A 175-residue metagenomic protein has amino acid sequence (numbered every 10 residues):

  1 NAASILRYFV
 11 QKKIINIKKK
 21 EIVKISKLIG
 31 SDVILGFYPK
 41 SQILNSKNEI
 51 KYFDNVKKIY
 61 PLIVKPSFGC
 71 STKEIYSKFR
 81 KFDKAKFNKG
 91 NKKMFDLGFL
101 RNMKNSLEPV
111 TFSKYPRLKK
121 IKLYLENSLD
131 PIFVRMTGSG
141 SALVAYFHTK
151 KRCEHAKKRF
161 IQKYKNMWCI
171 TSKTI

Functional and structural regions predicted by a protein language model:
N1-K19, L35: DPxDG-like acidic metal-binding loop motif
A3-R7, V23, Y76, K122: Predominant activation on well-ordered alpha-helical scaffold segments within soluble catalytic domains
I17-I29, K157: Short, well-structured alpha-helical segments that form the helix of a local strand-helix-strand
G36-Y38, Q42-F133, Y146-I161, I170-I175: Conserved, helical-rich catalytic subdomain that frames metal- and/or nucleotide-binding sites in enzyme alpha/beta
T137: Short, charged interaction patches at domain edges and termini
G140-L143: Conserved glycine-rich beta-strand-loop-beta hairpin in the small C-terminal domain of fold type I
